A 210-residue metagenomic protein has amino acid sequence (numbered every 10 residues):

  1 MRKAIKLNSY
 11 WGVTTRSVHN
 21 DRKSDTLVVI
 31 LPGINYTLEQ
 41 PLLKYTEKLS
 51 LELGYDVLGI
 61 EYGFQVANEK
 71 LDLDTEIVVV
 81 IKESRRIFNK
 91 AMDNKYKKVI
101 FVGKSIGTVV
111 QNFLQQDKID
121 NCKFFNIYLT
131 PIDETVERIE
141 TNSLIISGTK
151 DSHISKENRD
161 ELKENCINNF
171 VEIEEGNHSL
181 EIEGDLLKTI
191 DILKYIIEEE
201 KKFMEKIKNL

Functional and structural regions predicted by a protein language model:
I5-N94: Serine-hydrolase catalytic machinery in alpha/beta-hydrolase-like enzymes
E39, E137, S152-N158: Conserved alpha/beta-hydrolase "acid-adjacent" motif
V57-G59, N126, F170-E172: Conserved beta-strand scaffold positions in the cores of enzyme catalytic domains, especially in NTP/NDP-utilizing
S84-T141: Primarily recognizes the serine-hydrolase "nucleophile elbow" in alpha/beta-hydrolase and SGNH/GDSL folds
K90, E199-L210: C-terminal alpha-helix
I145-S147, D151: Short beta-strand/loop motif that positions the catalytic acidic residue of the alpha/beta-hydrolase fold
G176-I192: Catalytic histidine-centered segment of alpha/beta-hydrolase-like enzymes
